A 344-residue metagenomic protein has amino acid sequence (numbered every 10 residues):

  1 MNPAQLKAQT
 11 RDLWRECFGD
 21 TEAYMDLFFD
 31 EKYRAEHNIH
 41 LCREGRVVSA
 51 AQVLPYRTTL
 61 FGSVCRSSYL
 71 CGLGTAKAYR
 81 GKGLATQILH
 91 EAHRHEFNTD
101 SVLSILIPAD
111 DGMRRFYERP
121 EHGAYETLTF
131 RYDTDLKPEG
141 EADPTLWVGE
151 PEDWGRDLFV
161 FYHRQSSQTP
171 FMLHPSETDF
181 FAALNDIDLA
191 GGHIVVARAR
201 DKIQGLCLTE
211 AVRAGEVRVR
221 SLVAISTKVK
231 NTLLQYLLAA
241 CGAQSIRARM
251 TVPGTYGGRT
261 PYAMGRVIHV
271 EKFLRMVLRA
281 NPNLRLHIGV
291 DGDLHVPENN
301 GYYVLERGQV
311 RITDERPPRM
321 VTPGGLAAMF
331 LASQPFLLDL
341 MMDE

Functional and structural regions predicted by a protein language model:
M1-P55, G62-Y69, D135-E177, R213-V217: Short amphipathic alpha-helix that is part of the acyltransferase structural core
Y56, L73, A109-G112, V212: An acidic- and aromatic-residue-enriched active-site/binding cleft used to recognize and process polar
G72-T75, G81-R94, S226-A239: Conserved acetyl-CoA-binding loop-helix of GNAT-fold acetyltransferases
L89, E96-A109, C241-V252: Conserved GNAT acetyl-CoA-binding A-motif
L103, I107, R115-F116, H122: Hydrophobic or amphipathic alpha-helical targeting/insertion segments
P120-G140, R220-T227, N231, Q235-E344: Active-site/acyl-donor-binding loops of N-acyltransferases
A124-V223, T227-N231, Q235-Y236, V277-L286: Amide-forming acyltransferase catalytic core, primarily the GNAT-like/NAT-type and related acyltransferase folds
